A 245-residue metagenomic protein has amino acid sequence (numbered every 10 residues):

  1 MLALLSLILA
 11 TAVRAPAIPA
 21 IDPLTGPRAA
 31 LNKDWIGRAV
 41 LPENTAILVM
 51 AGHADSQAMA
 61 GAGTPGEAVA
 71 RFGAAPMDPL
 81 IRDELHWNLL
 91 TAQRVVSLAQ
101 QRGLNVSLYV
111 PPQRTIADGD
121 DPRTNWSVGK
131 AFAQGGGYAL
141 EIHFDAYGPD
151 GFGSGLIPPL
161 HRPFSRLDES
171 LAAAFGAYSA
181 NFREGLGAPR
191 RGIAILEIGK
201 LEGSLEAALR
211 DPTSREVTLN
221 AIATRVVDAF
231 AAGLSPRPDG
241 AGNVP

Functional and structural regions predicted by a protein language model:
M1-P245: Catalytic-site microenvironment of enzymes that process N-acetyl-hexosamine-containing cell-wall polysaccharides
